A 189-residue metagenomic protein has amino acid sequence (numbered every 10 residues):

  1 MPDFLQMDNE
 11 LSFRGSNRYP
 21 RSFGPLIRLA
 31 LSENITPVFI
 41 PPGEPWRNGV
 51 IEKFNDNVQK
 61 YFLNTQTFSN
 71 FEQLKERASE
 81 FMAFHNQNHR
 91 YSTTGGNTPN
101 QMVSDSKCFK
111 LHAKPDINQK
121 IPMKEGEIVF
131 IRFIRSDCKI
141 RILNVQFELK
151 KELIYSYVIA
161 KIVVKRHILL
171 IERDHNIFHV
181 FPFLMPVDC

Functional and structural regions predicted by a protein language model:
M1-Q73, S79, A83-N86, F183-M185: RNase H-like DDE/DDD metal-dependent nuclease/strand-transfer catalytic core used by mobile genetic elements
P2, G15, L26, I35-G43 (+11 more regions): Generic structural signal for short, flexible, solvent-exposed coil/loop and linker residues
N86-C189: C-terminal, beta-rich DNA-binding module of retroviral/retroelements integrases
